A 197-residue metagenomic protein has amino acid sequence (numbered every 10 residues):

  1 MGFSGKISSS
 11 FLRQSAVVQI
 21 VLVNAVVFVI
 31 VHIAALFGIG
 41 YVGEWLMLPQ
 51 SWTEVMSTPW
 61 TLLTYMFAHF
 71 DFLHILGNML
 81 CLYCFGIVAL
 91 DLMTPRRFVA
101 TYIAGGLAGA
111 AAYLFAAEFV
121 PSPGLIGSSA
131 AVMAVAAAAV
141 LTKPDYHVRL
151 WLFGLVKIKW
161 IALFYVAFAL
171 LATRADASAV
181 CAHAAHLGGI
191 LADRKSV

Functional and structural regions predicted by a protein language model:
M1-S196: A detector for small-residue-rich transmembrane helices and their helix-helix packing motifs
